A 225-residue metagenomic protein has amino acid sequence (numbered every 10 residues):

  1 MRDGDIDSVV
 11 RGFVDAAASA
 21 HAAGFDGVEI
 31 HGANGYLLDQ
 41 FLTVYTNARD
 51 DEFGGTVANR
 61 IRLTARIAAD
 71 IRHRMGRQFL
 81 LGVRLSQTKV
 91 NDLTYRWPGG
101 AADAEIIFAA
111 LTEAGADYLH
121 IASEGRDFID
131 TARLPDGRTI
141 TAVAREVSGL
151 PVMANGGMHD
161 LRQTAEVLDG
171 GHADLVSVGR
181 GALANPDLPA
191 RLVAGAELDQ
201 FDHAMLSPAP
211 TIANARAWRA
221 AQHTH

Functional and structural regions predicted by a protein language model:
M1-H225: Flavin-dependent oxidoreductase catalytic cores
